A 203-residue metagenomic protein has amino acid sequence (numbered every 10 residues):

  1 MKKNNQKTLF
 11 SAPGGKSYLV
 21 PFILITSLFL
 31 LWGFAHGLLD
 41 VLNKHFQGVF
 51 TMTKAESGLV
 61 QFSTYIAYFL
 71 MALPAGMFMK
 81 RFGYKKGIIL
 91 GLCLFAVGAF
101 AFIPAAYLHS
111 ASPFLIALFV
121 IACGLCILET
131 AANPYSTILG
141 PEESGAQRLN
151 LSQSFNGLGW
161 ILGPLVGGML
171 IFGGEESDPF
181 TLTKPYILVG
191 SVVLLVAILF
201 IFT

Functional and structural regions predicted by a protein language model:
V20-G48, A132-N133: Extracytoplasmic
L59-M77: Central cavity-lining transmembrane alpha-helices of secondary-active solute carriers, predominantly the Major
M71-K86, I171: Helix-to-loop junctions at the C-terminal end of transmembrane segments in multipass secondary transporters
C93-L108: C-terminal ends and interior cores of transmembrane alpha-helices in multi-pass membrane transporters/permeases
A117-S154: Cytoplasmic helix-loop-helix junction between adjacent transmembrane helices in 12-TM secondary transporters
Q147-G168: Glycine-rich segments within core transmembrane alpha-helices of 12-TM secondary carriers
G168-F172, G190-T203: C-terminal membrane-cytosol helix-exit motif in multi-pass small-molecule transporters
